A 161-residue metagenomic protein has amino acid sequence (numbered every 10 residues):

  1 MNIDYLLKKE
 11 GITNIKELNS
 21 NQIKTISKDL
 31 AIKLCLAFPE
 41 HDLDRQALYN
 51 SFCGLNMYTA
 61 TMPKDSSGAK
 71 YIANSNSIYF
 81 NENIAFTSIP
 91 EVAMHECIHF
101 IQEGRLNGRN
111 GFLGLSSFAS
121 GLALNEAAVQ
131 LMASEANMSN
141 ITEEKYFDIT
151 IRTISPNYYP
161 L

Functional and structural regions predicted by a protein language model:
M1-I15, D148-L161: Pan-zinc metallopeptidase signature
E10-I78, E82-T87: Auxiliary, metal-adjacent structural segments of Zn-dependent hydrolase domains
N19, I23, P90, G121 (+1 more regions): Hydrophobic (often cysteine-bearing) scaffold residues that line and stabilize catalytic clefts of nucleotide/cofactor
D29, K33, A128, P160-L161: Amphipathic alpha-helical segments that form well-ordered structural scaffolds and often line/cohere around active
L34, F38, I101-R105, A136-N140: A generic secondary-structure signal for well-formed alpha-helical elements
E91-N107, Q130, S134: Active-site recognition of the HExxH zinc-binding catalytic motif
G104-S120: General secondary-structure propensity
L115-Y159: Post-HExxH zinc-binding segment in Zn-dependent metallohydrolases
